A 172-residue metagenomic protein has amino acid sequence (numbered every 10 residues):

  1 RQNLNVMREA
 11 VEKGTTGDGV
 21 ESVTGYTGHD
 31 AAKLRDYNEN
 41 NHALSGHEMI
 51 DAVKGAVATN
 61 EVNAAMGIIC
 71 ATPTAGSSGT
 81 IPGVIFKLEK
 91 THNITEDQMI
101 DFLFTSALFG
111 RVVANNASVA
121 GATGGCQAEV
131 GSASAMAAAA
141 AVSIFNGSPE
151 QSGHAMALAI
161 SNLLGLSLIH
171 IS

Functional and structural regions predicted by a protein language model:
R1-G67, K90-T91: Generic N-terminal targeting/processing segments that precede catalytic cores or assembly contacts
Y37, N60-C70, V113-T123: Glycine/charged-rich beta-loop-alpha catalytic/anionic-binding loops adjacent to active sites
G46-N63, Q98-A117, G165-L166: Acidic-glycine-rich active-site phosphate/pyrophosphate-binding loop
I68-V84, A128-A133: Conserved phosphate/anionic-ligand binding catalytic regions in large, soluble enzymes, centered on
P82-I94, A138-N146: Alpha-helical support elements that line or immediately flank enzyme active sites and cofactor-binding pockets
E96-L108, P149-N162: Beta-strand segments within the central parallel beta-sheet cores of soluble alpha/beta enzyme folds
G131, A135, V142-N146, I160-L164: C-terminal catalytic subdomain
I169-I171: Conserved small/polar residues in nucleotide/adenosyl-binding loops
